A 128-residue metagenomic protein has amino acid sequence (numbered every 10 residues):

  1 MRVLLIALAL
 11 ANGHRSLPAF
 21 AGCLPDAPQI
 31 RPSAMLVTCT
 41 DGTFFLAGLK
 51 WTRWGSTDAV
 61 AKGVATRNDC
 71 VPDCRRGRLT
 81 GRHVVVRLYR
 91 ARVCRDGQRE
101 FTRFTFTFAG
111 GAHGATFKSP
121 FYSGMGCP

Functional and structural regions predicted by a protein language model:
M1-N12: Secretory targeting and sorting signals
L5-A7, W54, F101: Generic ordered-secondary-structure signal
H14-F20: Extracytoplasmic/secretory-pathway segments with low complexity and glycosylation-like composition
P18, P25-P28, P32, P72 (+2 more regions): Proline-rich intrinsically disordered, low-complexity coils
F20-D58: Short, surface-exposed binding/anchoring microloops in extracellular/periplasmic proteins
K62-P128: Extracytosolic low-complexity repeat regions of secreted or lipid-anchored proteins
